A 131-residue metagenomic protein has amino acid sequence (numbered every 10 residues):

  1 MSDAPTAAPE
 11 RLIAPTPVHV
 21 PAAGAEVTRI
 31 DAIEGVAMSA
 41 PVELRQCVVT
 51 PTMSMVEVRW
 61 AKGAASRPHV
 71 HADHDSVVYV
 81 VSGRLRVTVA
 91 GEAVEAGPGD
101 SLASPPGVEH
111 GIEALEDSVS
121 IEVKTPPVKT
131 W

Functional and structural regions predicted by a protein language model:
M1-M53: A short, N-terminal "cap"/entry segment at the start of jelly-roll beta-barrel domains of the cupin/DSBH fold
P41, S54-A72: Conserved short histidine dyad/triad with adjacent acidic residue
D73-L85, A90: Glycine- and acidic-residue-biased ligand/ion/polar-headgroup-sensing regions
V81-S82, G97-P98, E116: A cytosolic small-molecule/anion-sensing beta-strand core signal
R84-R86, A93, E109, V119: Structural motif
G91-P106: Short acidic-glycine-tyrosine-enriched beta hairpin
P106-W131: Ligand-binding loop in jelly-roll beta-barrel domains
